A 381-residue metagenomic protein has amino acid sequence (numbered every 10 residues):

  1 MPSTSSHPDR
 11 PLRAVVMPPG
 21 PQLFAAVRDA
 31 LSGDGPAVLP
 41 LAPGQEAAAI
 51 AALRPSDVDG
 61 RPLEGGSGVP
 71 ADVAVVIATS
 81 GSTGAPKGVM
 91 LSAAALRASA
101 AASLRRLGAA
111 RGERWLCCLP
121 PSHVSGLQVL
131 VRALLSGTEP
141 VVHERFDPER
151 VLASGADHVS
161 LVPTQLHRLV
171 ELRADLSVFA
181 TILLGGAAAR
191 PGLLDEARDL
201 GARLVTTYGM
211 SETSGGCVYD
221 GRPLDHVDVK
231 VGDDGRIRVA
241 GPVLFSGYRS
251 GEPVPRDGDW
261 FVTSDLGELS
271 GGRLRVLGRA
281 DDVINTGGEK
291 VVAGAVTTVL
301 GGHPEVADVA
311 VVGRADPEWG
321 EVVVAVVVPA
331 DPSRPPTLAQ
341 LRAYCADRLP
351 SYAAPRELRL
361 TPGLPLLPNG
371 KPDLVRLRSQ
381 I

Functional and structural regions predicted by a protein language model:
L12-A14, P18-P19, R61-A78, G108-R114: Conserved pre-ATP/AMP-binding loop-to-beta segment of ANL
M17-P21, V38-L53, T138-G155, A188 (+1 more regions): ATP-dependent adenylate-forming carboxylate-activation enzymes
A52-V58, M90-L169, T181, V205: AMP-binding/adenylate-forming
V73-A101: Conserved AMP-binding A3 loop
L169-P223, D228-K230: Gly/Ser/Thr-rich phosphate-binding loop
P223, G232-D259, R279, V291: Conserved ATP/PPi-binding loop(s) of AMP-dependent carboxylate-activating enzymes
G241, S264-A353: AMP-binding/adenylate-forming catalytic core of the ANL superfamily
P350-K371: AMP-binding/adenylate-forming catalytic domain of the ANL superfamily
